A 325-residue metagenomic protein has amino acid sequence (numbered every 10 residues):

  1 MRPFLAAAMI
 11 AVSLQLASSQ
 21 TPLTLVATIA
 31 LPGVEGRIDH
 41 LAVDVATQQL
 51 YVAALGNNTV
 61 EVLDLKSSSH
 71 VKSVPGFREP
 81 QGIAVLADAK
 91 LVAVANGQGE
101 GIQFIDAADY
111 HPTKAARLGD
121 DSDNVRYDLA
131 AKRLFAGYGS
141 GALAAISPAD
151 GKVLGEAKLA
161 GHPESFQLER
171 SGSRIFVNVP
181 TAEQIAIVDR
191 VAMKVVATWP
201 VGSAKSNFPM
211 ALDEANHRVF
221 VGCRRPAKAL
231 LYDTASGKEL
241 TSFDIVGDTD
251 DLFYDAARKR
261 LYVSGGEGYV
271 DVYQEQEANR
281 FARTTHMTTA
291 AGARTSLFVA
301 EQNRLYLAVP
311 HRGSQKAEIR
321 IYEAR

Functional and structural regions predicted by a protein language model:
P3-Q15: Bacterial N-terminal signal peptides
Q15-R325: Predominantly soluble domains enriched in secretory-pathway, periplasmic, or organellar proteins
